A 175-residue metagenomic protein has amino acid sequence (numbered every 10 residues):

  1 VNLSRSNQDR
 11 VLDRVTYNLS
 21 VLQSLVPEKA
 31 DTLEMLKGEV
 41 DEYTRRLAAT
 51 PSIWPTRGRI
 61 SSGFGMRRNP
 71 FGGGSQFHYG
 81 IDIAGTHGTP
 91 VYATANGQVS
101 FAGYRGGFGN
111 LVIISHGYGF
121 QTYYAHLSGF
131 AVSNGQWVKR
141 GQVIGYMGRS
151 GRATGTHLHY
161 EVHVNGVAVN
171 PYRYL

Functional and structural regions predicted by a protein language model:
V1-R59, G63: Non-catalytic extracellular/periplasmic "stalk" and linker regions immediately N-terminal to catalytic or recognition
S52-L175: Catalytic cores of peptidoglycan-degrading enzymes
